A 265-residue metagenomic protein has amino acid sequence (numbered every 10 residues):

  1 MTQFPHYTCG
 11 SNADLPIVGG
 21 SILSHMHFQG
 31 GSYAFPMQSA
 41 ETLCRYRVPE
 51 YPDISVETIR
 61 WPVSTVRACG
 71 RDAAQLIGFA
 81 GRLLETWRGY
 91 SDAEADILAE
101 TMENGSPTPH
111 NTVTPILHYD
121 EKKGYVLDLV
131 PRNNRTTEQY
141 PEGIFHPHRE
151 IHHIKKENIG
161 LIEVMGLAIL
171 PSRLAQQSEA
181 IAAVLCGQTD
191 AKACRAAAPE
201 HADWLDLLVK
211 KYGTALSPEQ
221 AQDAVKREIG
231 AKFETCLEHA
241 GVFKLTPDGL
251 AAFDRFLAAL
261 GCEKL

Functional and structural regions predicted by a protein language model:
Q3-S24, G30-S91: Catalytic or ion-translocation cores adjacent to nucleophile or general acid/base/metal-coordination motifs in diverse
T8-S11, A95, V126-L129: A structural signal for short, well-ordered beta-strand segments and their strand-loop junctions that often border
F28-G31, P49, E85-R88, H146-I151 (+1 more regions): Short, low-complexity, polar/charged sequence segments that are solvent-exposed and flexible
Y33-M37, I54, S91-E94, H152-K156 (+1 more regions): Glycine-rich loops and low-complexity Gly/Arg-rich segments that provide flexible linkers or classic glycine-based
L43-E50, P62-C69, M102-N104, E163-L170 (+1 more regions): Low-complexity, flexible helical/coil segments
P52-I59, Y119-D120, H152-I159: A glycine-rich, aromatic-flanked flexible loop/lid motif
A80-H110, T114-E121, V126: Hard-cation-handling environments
T112-V113, K123, D128-L265: Sequence termini and other peripheral, non-core segments
